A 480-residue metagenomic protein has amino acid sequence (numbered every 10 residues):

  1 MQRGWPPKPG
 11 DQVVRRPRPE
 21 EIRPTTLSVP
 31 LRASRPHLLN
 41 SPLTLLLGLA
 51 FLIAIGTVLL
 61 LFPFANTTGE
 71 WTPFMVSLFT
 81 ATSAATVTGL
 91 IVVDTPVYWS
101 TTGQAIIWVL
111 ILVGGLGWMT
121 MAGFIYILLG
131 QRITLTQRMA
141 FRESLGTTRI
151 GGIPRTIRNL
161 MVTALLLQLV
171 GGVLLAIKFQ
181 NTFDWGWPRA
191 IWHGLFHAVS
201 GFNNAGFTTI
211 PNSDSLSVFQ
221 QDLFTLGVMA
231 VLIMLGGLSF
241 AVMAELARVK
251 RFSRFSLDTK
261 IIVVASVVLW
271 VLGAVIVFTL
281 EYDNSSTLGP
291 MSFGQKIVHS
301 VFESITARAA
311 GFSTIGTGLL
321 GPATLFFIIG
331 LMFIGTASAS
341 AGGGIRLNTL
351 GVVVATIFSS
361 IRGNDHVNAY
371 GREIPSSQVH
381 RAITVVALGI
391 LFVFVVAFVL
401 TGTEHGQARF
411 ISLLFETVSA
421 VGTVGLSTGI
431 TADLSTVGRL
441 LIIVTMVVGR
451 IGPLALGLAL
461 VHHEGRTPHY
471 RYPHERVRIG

Functional and structural regions predicted by a protein language model:
M1-G480: Membrane-proximal intracellular helices of multi-pass ion channels
